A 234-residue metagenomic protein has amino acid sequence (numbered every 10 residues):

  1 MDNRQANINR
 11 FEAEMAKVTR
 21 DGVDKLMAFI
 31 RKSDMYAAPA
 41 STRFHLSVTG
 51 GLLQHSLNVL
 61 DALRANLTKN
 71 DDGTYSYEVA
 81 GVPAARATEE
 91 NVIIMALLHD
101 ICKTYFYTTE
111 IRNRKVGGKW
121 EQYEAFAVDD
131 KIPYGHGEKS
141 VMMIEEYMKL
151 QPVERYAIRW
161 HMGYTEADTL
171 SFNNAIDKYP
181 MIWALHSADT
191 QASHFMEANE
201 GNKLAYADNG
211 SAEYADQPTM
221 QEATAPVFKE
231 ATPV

Functional and structural regions predicted by a protein language model:
M1-A13, Q191, G201-G210: N-terminal leader/capping segments at the start of a protein or of a new domain
M1-T42: Non-catalytic interface/linker regions that flank or bridge core catalytic/transmembrane domains
N7, G22, V48, L52 (+1 more regions): Residue-level recognition of alpha-helical structural elements
E12, L60, R64, V141-E145: Amphipathic alpha-helical segments within well-ordered protein domains
M27-T88: A glycine-rich, hydrophobic loop/mini-helix early in the fold
S41-V48, D72-G73, V79-L204: Divalent metal-dependent catalytic cores for phosphoryl transfer on phosphate-bearing substrates
L204-V234: Glycine- and charge-rich intrinsically disordered segments
